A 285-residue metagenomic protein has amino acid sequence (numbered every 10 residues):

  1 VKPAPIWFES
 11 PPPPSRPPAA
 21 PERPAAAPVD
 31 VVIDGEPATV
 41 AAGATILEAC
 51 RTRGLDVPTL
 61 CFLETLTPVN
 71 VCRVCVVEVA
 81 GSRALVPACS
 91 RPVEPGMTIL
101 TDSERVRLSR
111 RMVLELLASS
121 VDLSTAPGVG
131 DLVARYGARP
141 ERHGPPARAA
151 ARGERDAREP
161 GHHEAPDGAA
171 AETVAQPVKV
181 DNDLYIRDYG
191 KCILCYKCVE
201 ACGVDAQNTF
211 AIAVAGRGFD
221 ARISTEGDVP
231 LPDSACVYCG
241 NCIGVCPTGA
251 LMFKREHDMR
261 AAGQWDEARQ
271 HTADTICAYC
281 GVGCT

Functional and structural regions predicted by a protein language model:
K2-P17, R73-V74, S82-Y238, I243-G244 (+1 more regions): Fe-S ferredoxin-like electron-transfer domains and their immediately adjacent linker/connector regions across
R16-A25: ABC-family P-loop ATPase nucleotide-binding domain
P24, P68-N70, G281: Short coil/turn motifs at beta-sheet boundaries
A25-V31: Short structural boundary motif marking the start of a folded domain
V29, E36-P95: N-terminal cofactor/phosphate-binding cores enriched in small/glycine residues, especially glycine-rich loops such as
I33-G35, T225: Short glycine-centered, acidic/aromatic-flanked micro-motifs in structured strand/loop junctions that mark active-site
C277-T285: Short, intrinsically disordered, charge-balanced linker/junction segments flanking boundaries in proteins
